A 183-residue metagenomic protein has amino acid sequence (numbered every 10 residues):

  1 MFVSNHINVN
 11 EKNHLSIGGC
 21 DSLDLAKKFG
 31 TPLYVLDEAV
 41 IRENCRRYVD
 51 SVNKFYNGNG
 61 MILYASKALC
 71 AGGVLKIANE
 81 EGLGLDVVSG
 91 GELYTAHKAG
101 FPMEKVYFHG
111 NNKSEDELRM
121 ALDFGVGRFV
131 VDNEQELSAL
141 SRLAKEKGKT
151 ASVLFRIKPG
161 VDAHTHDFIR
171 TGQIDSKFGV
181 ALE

Functional and structural regions predicted by a protein language model:
M1-S152: A charged N-terminal "starter" segment
F124, N133-E183: Conserved anion-binding
